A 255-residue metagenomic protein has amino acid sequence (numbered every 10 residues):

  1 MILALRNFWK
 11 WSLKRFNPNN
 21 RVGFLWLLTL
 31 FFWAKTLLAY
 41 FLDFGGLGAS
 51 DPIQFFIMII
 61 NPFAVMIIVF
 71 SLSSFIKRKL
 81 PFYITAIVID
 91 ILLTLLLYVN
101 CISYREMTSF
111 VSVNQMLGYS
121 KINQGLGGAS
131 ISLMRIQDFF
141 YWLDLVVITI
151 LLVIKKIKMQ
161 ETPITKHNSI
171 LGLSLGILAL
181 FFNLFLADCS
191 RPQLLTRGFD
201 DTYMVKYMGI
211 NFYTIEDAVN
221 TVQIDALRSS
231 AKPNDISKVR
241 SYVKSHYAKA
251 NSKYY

Functional and structural regions predicted by a protein language model:
I2-I224: Transmembrane and membrane-interface helices of multi-pass, inner-membrane envelope-modifying transferases
Y207-Y255: Soluble catalytic regions of membrane-associated enzymes that act on cell-envelope and secretory-pathway components
